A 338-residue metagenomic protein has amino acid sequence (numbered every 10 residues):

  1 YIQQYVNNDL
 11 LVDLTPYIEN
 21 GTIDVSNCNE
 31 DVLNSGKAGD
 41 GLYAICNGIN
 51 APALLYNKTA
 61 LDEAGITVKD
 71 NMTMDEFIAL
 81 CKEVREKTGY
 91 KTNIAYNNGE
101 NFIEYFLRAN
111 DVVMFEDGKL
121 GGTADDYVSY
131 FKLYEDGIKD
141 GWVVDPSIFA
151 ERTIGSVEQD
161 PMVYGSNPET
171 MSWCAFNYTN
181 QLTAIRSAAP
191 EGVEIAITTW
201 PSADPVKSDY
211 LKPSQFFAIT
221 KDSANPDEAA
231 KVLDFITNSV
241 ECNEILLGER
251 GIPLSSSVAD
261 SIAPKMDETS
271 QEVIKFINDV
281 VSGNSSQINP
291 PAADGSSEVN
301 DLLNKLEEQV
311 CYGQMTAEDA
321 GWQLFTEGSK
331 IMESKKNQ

Functional and structural regions predicted by a protein language model:
Y1, G48, I94-F102, A150-E151 (+2 more regions): Short, solvent-exposed turn/loop segments enriched in Gly/Ser/Thr/Pro and often Arg
Y1, N50, G99-E100, F176-T183 (+1 more regions): Beta->alpha turn/N-cap motifs
Y1-N27, E63-G65, P161-C174, A188: Extracytoplasmic "Venus flytrap"/periplasmic binding protein-like
T15-N27, L33-F102, V112-F149, K221-D227 (+5 more regions): Helix-loop-helix "hinge/cap" segment bordering the ligand-binding cleft or interdomain interface
C46, L211, A259, E272-G328: C-terminal capping/gating helix-and-loop segments adjacent to ligand/active sites or protein-protein/ligand interfaces
V112-A203, M315: Extracytoplasmic ligand-binding clamshell segments of periplasmic binding protein
T183, Q215-S297: Mature extracytoplasmic/periplasmic domains
E194-A218: Periplasmic-binding protein-like
